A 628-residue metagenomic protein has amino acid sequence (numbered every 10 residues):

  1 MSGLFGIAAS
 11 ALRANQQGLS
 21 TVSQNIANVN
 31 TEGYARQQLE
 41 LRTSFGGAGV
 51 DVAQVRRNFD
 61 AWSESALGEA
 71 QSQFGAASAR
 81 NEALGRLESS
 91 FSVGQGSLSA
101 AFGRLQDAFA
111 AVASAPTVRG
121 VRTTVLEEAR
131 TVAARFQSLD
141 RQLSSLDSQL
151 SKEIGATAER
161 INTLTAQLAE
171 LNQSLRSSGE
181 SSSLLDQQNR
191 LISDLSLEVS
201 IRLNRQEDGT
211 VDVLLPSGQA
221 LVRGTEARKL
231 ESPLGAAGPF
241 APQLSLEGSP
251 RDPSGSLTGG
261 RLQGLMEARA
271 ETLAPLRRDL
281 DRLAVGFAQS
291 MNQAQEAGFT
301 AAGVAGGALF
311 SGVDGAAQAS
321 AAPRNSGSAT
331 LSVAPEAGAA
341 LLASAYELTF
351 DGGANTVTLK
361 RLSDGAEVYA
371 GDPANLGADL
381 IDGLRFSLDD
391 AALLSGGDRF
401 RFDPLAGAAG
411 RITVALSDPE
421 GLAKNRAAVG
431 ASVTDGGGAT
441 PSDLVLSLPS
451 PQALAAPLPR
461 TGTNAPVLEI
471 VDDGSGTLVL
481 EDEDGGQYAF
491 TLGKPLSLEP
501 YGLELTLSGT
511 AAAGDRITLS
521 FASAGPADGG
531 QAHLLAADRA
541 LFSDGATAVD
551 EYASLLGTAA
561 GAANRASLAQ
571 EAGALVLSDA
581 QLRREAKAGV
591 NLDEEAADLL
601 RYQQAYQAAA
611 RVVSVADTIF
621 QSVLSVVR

Functional and structural regions predicted by a protein language model:
M1-R628: S/T-rich, low-complexity, solvent-exposed segments of bacterial secretion/appendage proteins
